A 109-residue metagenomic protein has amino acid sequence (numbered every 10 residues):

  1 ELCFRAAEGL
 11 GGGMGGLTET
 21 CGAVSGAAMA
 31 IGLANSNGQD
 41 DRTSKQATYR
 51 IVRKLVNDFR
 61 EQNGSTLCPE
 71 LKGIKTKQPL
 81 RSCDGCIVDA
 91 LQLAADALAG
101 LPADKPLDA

Functional and structural regions predicted by a protein language model:
E1-A34: Small-residue-enriched, tightly packed secondary-structure blocks
E1-A6, L33-I51: Phosphate-handling active-site elements
T18-C21, S25, R42, E70 (+2 more regions): Residue-level detector of alpha-helical recognition elements and their boundaries
S25-A27, A34-G38, S44, T76 (+1 more regions): Generic secondary-structure boundary signal with a strong preference for alpha-helix termini
M29-S36, Q92-D96: Short glycine/serine- and small hydrophobic-enriched flexible loop segments
Q46-A109: C-terminal binding/interaction regions
